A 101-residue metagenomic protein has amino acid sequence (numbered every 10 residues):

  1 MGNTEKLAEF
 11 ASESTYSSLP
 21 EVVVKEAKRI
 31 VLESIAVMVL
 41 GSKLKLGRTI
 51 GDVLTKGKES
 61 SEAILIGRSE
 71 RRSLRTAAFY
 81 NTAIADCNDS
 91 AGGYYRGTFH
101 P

Functional and structural regions predicted by a protein language model:
M1-P101: N-terminal core-entry segment
